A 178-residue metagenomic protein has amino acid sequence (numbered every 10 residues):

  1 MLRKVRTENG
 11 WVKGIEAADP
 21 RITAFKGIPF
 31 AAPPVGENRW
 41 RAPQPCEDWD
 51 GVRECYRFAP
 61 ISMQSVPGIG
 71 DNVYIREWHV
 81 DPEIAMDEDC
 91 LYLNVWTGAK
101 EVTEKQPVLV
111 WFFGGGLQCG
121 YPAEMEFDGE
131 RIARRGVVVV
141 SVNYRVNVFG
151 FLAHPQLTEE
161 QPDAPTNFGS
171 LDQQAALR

Functional and structural regions predicted by a protein language model:
M1-S170: Non-catalytic accessory segments of hydrolases
Q173-R178: Short, well-ordered amphipathic alpha-helical segments that serve as non-catalytic structural scaffolds within diverse
